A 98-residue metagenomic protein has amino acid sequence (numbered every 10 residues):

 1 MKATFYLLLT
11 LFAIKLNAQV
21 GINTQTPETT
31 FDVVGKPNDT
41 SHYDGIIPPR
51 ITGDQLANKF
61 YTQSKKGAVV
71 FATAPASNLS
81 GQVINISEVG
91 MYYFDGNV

Functional and structural regions predicted by a protein language model:
M1-F12: Hydrophobic, helix-prone linear segments
K2-T4, Q19-V98: C-terminal trimerization/auto-chaperone modules of long, extracellular attachment fibers and adhesins
A13-N17: N-terminal signal peptide c-region/cleavage motif recognized by signal peptidases
